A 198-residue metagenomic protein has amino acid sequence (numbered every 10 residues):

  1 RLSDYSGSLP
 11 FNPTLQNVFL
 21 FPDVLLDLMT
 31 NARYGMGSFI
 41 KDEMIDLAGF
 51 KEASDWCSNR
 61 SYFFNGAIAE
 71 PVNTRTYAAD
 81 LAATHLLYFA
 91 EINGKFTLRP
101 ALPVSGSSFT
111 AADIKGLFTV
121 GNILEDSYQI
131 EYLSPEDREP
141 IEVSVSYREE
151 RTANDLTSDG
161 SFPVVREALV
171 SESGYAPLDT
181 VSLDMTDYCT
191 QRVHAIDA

Functional and structural regions predicted by a protein language model:
R1: Secretory-pathway-linked proteins and extracytosolic
Y5-A198: C-terminal extracytoplasmic interaction modules
